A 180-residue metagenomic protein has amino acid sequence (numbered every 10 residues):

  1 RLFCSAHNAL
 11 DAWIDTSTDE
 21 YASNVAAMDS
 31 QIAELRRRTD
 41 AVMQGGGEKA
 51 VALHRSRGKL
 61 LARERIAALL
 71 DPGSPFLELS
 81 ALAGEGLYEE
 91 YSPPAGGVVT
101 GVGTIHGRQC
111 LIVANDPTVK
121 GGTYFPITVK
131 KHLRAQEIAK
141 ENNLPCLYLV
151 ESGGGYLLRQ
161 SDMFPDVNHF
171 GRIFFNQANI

Functional and structural regions predicted by a protein language model:
S5-I180: Terminal-region recognition feature
